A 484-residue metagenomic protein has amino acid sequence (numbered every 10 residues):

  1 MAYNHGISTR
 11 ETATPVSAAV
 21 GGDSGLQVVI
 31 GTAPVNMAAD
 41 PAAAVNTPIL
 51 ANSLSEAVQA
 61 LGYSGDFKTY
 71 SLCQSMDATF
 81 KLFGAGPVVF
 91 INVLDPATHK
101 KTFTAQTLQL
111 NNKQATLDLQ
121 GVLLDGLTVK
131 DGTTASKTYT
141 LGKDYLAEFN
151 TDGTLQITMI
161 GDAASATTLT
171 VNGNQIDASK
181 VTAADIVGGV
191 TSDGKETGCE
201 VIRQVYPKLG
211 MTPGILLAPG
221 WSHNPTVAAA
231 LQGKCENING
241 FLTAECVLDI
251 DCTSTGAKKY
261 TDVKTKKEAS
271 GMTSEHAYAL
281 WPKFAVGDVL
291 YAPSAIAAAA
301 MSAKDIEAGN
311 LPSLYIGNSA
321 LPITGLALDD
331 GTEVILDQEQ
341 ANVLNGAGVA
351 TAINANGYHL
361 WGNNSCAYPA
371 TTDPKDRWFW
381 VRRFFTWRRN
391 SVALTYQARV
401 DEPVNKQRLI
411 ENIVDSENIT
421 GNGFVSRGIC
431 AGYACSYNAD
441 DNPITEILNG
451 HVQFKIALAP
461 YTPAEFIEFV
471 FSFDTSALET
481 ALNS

Functional and structural regions predicted by a protein language model:
A2-V45, I49-S55, G62, S71-H99 (+4 more regions): A glycine- and small-residue-enriched flexible loop/hinge signal that marks low-structured segments
N46, L124-T128, A166: Exposed beta-strand and adjacent loop surfaces of beta-rich binding modules that mediate intermolecular recognition
A85-F149, Q175-A178: Extended beta-strand solenoid/passenger and fiber regions
V88, F103, N172-T191, C430-S484: Compositionally biased, low-complexity/repeat regions
T116, I157-T158, V201-V205: Catalytic micro-motifs at enzyme active sites that drive phosphoryl/nucleotidyl and oxygen chemistry
D144-A166: A surface-exposed beta-strand-loop module
T167-V171: Short, aromatic- and glycine-rich surface loops/edge beta-strands on solvent-exposed regions
W378-D440: Acidic, low-complexity glycine/serine/threonine-rich segments
